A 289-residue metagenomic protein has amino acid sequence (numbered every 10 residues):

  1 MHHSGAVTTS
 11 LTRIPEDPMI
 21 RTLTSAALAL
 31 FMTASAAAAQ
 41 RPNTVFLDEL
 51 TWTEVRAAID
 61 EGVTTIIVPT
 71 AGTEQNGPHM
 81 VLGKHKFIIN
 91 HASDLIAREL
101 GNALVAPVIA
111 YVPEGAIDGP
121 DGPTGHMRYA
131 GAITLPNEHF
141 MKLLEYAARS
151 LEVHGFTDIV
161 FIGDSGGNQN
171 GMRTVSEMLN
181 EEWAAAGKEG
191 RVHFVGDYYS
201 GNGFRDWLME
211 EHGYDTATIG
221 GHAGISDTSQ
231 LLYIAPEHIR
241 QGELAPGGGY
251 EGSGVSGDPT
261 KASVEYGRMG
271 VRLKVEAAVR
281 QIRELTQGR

Functional and structural regions predicted by a protein language model:
H3-P18: Short, Lys/Arg-enriched N-terminal segments with co-localized hydrophobic residues within the first ~10-30 amino acids
G5, L23-T24: Generic extreme N-terminus detector
T8-L11, S35, G62: Residue-level detector of alpha-helical transmembrane segments in integral membrane proteins
S25-S35: Bacterial N-terminal signal peptides
A39-V160, D164-R289: Extended, histidine- and acidic-residue-enriched regions that form the cofactor-binding/catalytic faces
